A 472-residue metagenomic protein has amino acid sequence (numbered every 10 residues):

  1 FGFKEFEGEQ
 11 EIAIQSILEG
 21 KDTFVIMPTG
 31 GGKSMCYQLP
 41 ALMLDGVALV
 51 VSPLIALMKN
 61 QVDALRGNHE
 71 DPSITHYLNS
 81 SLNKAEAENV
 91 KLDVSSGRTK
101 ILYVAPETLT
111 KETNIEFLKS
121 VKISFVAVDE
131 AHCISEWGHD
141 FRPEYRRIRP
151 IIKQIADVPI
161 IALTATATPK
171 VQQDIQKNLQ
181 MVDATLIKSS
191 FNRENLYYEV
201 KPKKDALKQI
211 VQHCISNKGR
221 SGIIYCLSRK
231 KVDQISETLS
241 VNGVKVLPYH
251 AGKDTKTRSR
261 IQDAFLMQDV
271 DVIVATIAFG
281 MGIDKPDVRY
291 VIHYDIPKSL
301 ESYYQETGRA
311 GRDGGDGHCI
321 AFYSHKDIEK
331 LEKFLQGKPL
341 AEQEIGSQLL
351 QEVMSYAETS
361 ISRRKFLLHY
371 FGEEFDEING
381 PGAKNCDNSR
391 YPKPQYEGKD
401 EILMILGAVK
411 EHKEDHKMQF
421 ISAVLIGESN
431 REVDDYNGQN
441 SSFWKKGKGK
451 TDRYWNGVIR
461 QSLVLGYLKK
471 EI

Functional and structural regions predicted by a protein language model:
F1-G8, I12-S34, P40-G46, K59-L340 (+2 more regions): Helicase motor core with emphasis on the C-terminal RecA-like subdomain
I12, E352, M404-G407: Pre-recognition alpha-helix immediately N-terminal to the DNA-recognition helix within helix-turn-helix or winged-helix
A56: Conserved Rossmann-like nucleotide-cofactor binding loop
G346, E377-I472: Accessory DNA-binding and partner-docking regions appended to nucleic-acid-acting proteins, especially the terminal
L349-I378: C-terminal accessory regions
